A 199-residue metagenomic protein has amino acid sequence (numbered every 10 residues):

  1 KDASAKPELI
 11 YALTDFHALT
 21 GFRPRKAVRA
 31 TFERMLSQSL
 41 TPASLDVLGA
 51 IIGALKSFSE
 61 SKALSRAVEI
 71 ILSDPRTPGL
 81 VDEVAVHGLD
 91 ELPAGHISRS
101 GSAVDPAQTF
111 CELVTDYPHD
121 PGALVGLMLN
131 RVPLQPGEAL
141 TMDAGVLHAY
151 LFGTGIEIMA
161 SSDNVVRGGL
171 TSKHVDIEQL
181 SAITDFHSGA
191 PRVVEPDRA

Functional and structural regions predicted by a protein language model:
K1-E138, H148-A199: Active-site region of the double-stranded beta-helix
